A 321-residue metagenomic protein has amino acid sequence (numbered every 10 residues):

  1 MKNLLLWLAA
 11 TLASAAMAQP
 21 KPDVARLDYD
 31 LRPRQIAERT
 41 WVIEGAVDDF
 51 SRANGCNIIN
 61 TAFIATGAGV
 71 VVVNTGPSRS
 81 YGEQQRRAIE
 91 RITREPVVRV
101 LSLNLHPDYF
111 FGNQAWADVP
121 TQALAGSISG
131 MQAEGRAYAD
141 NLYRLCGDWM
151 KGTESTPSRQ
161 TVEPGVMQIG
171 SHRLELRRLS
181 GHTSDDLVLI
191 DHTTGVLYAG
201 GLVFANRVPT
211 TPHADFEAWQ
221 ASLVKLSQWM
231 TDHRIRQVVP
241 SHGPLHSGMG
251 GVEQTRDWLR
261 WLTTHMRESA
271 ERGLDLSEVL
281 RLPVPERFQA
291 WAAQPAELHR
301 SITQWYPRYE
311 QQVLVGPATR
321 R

Functional and structural regions predicted by a protein language model:
A9-A18: Hydrophobic h-region of N-terminal signal peptides that target proteins for export in Gram-negative bacteria
Q19-V24, D28-I36, S129-R178, T183-S184 (+3 more regions): Metallo-beta-lactamase
L27, E271-R321: C-terminal regulatory/interaction regions
Q35-A88, V188-I190, T194-G200: Conserved beta-strand hairpin/beta-sheet module of binuclear metal-dependent hydrolase folds, prominently
A46-V47, T75-R79, N104, A125-S127 (+5 more regions): A mature extracytoplasmic/lumenal domain signature
V73-T75, V98-H106, Q122-A125, Y198-G200 (+1 more regions): Active-site neighborhood of phospho(di)ester-bond hydrolases with catalytic His/Asp-centered motifs
G82-E83, R87-V166, T264: Active-site HxH/HxHxD metal-binding segment of metal-dependent hydrolases
A218-L274: Divalent-metal (often Zn2+) His-rich catalytic cores of metallo-beta-lactamase-fold enzymes
